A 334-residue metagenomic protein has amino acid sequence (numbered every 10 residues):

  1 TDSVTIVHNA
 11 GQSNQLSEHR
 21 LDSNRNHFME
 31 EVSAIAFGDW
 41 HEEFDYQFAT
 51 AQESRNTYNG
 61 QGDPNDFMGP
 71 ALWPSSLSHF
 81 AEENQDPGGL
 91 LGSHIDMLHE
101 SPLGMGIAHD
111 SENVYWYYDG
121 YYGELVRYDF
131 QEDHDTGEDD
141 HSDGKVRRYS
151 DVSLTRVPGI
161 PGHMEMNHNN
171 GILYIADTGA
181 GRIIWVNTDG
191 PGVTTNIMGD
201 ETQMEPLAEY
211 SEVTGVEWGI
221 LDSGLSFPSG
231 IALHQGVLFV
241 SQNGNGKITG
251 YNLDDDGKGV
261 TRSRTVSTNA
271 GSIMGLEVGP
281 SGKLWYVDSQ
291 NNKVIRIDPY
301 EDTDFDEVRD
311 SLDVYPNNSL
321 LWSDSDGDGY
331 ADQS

Functional and structural regions predicted by a protein language model:
T1, R25-Y46, H94-V114, R148-G171 (+2 more regions): Beta-rich, blade/repeat-based domains predominating in secreted/periplasmic proteins but also intracellular
T1-D2, N9, W40, A51-R55 (+9 more regions): Short loop/turn segments immediately following the C-termini of beta-strands
I6-N14, W73-D86, Y128-H141, W185-L207 (+2 more regions): Short loop/turn segments immediately following beta-strands, especially the blade-tip and inter-blade linker loops
E30-S33, Q61-A108: Asp-box/WD-like beta-propeller blade repeats and closely related beta-sheet repeat scaffolds
T50-P70, Y128: Short, conserved, GDST-rich strand-edge loop motifs in beta-rich repeat architectures
Y174-R182, V186, S211-D255: Loop/turn-rich, solvent-exposed surfaces of beta-rich toroidal or solenoidal domains
G271-E301, F305: Blade-level signature of beta-propeller repeat domains, shared across WD40, Kelch, NHL, RCC1 and BNR/Asp-box propellers
P299-S334: Extracellular calcium-associated, cysteine-rich motifs in secreted modular proteins
